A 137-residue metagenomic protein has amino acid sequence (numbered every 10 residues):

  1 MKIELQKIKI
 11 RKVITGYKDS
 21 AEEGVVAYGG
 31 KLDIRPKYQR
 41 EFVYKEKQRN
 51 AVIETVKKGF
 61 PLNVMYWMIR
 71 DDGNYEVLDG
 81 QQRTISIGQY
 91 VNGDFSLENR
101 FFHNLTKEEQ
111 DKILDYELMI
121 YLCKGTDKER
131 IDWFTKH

Functional and structural regions predicted by a protein language model:
I3-G16, P36-H137: Basic- and aromatic-enriched surface patches that contact anionic nucleotides/nucleic acids
V13, K18-V25: C-terminal active-site-capping segments
E22-A27, H103-K107: Membrane-targeting and insertion segments and their boundary/processing signals
